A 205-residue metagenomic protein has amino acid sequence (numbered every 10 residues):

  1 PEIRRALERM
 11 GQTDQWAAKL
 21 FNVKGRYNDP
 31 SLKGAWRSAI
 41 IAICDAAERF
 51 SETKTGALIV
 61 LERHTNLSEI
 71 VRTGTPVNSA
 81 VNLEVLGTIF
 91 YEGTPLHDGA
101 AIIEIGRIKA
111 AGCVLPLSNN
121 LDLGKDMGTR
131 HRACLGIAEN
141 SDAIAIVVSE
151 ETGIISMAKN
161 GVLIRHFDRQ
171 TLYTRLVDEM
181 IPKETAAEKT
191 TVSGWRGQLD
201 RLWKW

Functional and structural regions predicted by a protein language model:
P1-W205: Divalent-cation
